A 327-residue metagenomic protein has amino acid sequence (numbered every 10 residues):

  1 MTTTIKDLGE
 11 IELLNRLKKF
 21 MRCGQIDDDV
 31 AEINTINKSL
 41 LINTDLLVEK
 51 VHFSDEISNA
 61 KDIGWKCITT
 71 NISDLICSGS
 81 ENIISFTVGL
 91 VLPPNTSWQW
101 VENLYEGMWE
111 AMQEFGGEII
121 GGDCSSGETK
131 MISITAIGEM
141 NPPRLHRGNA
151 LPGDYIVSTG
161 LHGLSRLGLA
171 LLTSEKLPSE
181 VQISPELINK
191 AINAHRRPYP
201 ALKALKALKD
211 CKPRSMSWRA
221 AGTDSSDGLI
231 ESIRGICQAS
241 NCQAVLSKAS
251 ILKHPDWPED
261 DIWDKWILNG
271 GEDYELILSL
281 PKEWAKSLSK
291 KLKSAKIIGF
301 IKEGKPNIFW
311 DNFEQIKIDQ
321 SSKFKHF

Functional and structural regions predicted by a protein language model:
M1-F327: Helix-biased detector of long, well-ordered alpha-helical tracts
